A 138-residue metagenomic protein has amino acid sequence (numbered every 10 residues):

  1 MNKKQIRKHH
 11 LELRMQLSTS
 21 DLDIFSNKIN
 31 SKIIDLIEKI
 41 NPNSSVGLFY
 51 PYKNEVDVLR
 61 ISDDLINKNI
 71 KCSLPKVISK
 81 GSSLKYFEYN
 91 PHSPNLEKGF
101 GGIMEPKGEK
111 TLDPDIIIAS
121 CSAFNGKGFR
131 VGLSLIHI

Functional and structural regions predicted by a protein language model:
M1-L112: N-terminal active-site beta-alpha-beta segment that forms phosphate/nucleotide-binding and substrate-recognition loops
N54, F124-N125: Glycine-rich nucleotide phosphate-binding loop and flanking beta-alpha elements of Rossmann-like dinucleotide-binding
D115-I116: Short SAM/SAH-binding signature in class I
A119, N125-G126: Anionic-ligand binding patches
G126-L133: Glycine/threonine-rich flexible loop motifs
I136-I138: Conserved small/polar residues in nucleotide/adenosyl-binding loops
